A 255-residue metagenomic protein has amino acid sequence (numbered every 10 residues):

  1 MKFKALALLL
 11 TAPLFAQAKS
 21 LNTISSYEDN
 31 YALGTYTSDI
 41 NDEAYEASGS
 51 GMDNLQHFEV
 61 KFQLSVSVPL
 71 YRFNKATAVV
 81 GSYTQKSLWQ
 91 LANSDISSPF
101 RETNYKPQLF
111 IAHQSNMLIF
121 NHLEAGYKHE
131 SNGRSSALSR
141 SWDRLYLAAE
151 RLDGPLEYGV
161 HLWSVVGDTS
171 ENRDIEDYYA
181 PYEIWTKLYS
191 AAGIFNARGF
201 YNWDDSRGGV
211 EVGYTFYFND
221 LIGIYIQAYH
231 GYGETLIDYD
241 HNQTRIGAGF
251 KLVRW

Functional and structural regions predicted by a protein language model:
M1-I24, W255: Cleavable N-terminal export/targeting peptides
K19-F58: Basic/polar, acidic-poor N-terminal "presequence/leader" segments that form or can form short amphipathic helices
S20, S38-G49, Y71-Y189, G199-Y201 (+3 more regions): Outer-membrane pore/translocation modules
G49-T77: N-terminal Sec/ER secretory leader and immediately downstream segment of secreted/extracellular precursors
E59, Q63-S65, K106-Q108, R144-Y146 (+3 more regions): Membrane-embedded beta-strand positions in outer-membrane beta-barrel channels/transporters
N196-I222: Glycine/small-residue-rich hydrophobic helix-like segments
F216-L236: Long amphipathic alpha-helical scaffold regions
Q243-W255: Outer-membrane beta-barrel "beta-signal"
